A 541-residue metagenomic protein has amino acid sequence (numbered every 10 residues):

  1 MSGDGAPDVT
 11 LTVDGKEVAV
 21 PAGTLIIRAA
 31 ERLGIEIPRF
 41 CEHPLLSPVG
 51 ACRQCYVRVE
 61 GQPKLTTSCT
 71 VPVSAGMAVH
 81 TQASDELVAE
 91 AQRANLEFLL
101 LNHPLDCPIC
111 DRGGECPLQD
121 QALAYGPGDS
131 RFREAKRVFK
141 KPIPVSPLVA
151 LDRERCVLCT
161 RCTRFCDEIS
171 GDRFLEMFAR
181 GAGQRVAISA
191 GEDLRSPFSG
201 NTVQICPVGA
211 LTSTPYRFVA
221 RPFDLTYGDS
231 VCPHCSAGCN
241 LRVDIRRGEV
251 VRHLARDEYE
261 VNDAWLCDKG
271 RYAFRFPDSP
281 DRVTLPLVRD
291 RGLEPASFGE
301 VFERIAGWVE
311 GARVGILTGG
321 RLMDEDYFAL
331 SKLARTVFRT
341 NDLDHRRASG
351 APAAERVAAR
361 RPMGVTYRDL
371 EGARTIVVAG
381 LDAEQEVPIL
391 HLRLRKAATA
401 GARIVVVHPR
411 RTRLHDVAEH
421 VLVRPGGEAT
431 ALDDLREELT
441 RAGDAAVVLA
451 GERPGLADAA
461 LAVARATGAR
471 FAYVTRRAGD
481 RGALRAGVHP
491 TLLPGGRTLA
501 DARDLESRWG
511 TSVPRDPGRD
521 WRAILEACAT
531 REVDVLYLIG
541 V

Functional and structural regions predicted by a protein language model:
M1-G5, G114, D263: Intrinsic disorder at enzyme termini
G3-K16: Eukaryote-biased recognition of intrinsically disordered, low-complexity regulatory segments
G15, H43, D152-R153: Aromatic-flanked redox-active Cys/Sec active sites in thiol-based oxidoreductases, especially the WC-centered
K16-T24: Short, contiguous acidic and Ser/Thr-rich linear segments
I26-E60: A basic, amphipathic helix-loop patch mediating RNA/tRNA/ribosome contacts
E31, P207, A398-T399: Anion (oxyanion) recognition and catalysis
R53-P233, A237-L241, R246-V250: Fe-S ferredoxin-like electron-transfer domains and their immediately adjacent linker/connector regions across
L100, P104, D152, C159 (+4 more regions): Catalytic alpha/large subunits of respiratory electron-transfer oxidoreductases, centered on bis-MGD molybdoenzymes
